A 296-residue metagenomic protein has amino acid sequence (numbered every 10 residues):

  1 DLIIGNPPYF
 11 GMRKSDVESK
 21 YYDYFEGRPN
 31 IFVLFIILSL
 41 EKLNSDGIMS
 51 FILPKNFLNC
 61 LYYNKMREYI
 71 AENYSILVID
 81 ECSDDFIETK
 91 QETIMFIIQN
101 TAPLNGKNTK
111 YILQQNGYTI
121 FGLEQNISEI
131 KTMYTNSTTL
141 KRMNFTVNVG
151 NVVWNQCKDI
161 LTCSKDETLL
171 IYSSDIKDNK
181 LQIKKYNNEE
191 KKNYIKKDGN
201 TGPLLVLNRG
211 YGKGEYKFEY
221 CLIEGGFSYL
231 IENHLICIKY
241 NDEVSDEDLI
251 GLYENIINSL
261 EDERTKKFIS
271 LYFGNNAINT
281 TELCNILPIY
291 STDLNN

Functional and structural regions predicted by a protein language model:
D1-N151: Signature of N6-adenine DNA methyltransferases within the class I
S137-N296: Polybasic, glycine- and aromatic-enriched phosphate-binding surface used to engage nucleic acids
